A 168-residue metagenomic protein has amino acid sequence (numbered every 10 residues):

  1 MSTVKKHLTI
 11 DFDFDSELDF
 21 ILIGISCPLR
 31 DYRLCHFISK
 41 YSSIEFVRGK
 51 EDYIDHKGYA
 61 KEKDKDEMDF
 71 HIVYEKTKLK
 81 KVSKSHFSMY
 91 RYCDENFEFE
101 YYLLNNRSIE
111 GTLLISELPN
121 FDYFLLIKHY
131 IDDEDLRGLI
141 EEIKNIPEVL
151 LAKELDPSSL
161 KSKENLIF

Functional and structural regions predicted by a protein language model:
M1, K6-T9, F14, P147 (+1 more regions): Long, low-complexity, intrinsically disordered terminal regions
M1-L8, N106, L126, L155: Internal, hydrophobic cores of structured domains that mediate oligomerization or house catalytic pockets within large
T3-E45: N-terminal, charge-rich interaction modules
L8-S16, E110-P119: Short, flexible, solvent-exposed loop/turn segments with mixed acidic/basic and small polar residues
S43-D55: Short, well-structured beta-strand/strand-turn elements
D52-K63, H71-K78, L155-I167: Short proline/glycine- and acidic-rich turn/helix-capping motifs at secondary-structure junctions
Y59, K63-S108: Surface-exposed, low-hydrophobicity interaction/linker segments
N120-F168: Glycine-rich, aromatic-bearing surface loops/beta-hairpins
